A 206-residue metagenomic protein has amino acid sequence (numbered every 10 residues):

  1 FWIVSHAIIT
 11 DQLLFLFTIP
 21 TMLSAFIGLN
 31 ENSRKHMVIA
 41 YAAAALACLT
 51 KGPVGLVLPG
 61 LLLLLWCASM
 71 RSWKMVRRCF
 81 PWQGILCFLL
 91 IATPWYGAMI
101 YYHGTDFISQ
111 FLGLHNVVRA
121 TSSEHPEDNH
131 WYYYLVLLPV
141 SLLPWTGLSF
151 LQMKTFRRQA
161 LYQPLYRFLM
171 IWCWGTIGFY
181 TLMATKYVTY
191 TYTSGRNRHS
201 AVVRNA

Functional and structural regions predicted by a protein language model:
F1-A206: Membrane-integral, polyisoprenol-dependent glycosyltransferases of the GT-C/oligosaccharyltransferase superfamily
